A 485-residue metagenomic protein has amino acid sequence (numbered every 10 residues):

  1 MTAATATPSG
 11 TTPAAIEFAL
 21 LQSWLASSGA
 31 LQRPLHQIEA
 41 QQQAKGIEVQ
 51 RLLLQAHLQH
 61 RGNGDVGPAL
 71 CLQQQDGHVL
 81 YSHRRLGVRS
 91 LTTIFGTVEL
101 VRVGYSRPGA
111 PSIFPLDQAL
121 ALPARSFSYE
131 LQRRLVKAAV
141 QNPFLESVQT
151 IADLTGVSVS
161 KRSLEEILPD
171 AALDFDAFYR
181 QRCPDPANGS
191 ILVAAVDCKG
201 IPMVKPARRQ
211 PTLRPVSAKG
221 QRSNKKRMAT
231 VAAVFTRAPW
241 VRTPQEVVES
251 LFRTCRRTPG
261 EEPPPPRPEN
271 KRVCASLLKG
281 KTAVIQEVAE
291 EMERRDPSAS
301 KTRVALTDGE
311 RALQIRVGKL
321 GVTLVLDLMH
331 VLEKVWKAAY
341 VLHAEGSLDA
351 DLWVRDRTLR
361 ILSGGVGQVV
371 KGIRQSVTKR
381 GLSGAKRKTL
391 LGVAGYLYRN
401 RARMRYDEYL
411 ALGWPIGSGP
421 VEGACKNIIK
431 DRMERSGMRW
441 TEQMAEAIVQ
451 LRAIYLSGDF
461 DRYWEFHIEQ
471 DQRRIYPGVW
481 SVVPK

Functional and structural regions predicted by a protein language model:
M1-H60, R102-K485: Catalytic center-proximal scaffold of phosphoryl-transfer enzymes
R61-A124: An N-terminal low-complexity regulatory-tail signal and nearby short nucleic-acid-interaction modules
